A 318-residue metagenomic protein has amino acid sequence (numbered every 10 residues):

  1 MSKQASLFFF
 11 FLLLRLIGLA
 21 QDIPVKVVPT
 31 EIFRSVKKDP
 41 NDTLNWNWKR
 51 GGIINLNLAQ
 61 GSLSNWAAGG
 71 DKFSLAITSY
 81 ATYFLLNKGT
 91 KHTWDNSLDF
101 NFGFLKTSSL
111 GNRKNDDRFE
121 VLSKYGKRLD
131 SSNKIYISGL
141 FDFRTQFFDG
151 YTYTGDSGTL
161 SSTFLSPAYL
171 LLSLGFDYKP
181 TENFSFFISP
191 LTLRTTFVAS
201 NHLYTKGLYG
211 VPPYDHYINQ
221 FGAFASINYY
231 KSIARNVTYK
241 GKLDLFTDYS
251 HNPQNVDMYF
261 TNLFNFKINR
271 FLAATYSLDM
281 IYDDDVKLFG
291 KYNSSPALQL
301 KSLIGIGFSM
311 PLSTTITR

Functional and structural regions predicted by a protein language model:
G18-I53, I316-R318: Sec-dependent signal peptide cleavage junction
G52, L56-L58, S79-N87, V121-K127 (+7 more regions): Residues on the lipid-exposed face of transmembrane beta-strands in outer-membrane beta-barrel proteins
L56-S62, G89-K91, F100-K106, K127 (+5 more regions): Transmembrane beta-strands of outer-membrane beta-barrel pores
W66-D71, L105-N112, D156-S162, G210-D215 (+2 more regions): Extracellular loop and loop/strand-boundary signature of outer-membrane beta-barrel proteins
F73-S79, N115-F119, S166-L170, Y217-A223 (+2 more regions): Residues that define the transmembrane beta-barrel architecture of outer-membrane proteins
H92-W94, S132-I137, N183-F186, N236-Y239 (+2 more regions): Repeated loop/turn-to-beta-strand initiation elements of outer-membrane beta-barrel proteins
K114-G222: Outer-membrane pore/translocation modules
L298-R318: Outer-membrane beta-barrel "beta-signal"
